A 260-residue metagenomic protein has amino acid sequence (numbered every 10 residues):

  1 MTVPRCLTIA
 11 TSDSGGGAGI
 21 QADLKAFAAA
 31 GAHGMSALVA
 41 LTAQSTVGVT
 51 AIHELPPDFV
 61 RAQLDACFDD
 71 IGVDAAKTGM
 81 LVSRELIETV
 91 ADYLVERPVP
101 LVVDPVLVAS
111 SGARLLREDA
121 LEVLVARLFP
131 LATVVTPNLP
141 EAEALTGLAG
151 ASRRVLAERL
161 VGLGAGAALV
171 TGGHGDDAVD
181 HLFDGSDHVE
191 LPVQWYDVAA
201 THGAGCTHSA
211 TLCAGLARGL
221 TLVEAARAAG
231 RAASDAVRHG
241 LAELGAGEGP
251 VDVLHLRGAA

Functional and structural regions predicted by a protein language model:
T2-T8, I20, L24-S110, L254-G258: Conserved N-terminal subdomain of the carbohydrate kinase-like
V3, E54, E224-A260: Charged C-terminal helix
I9-G15, V189-H202: Short pre-catalytic strand/loop immediately N-terminal to key active-site residues, enriched for Gly-Thr
A26, E143-A144, V198-L222: Short, small-residue alpha-helix embedded
A30-M35, H188-V189, G215-A229: Phosphate-handling active-site elements
A51-F59, G112-F129: Conserved phosphate-binding/catalytic loop of the ribokinase/pfkB sugar-kinase fold
I87-E88, G112-R117, L145-T146: Glycine/threonine-rich flexible loop motifs
E118-H188, V223: Conserved phosphate/ATP/ADP-binding segment of small-molecule kinases
